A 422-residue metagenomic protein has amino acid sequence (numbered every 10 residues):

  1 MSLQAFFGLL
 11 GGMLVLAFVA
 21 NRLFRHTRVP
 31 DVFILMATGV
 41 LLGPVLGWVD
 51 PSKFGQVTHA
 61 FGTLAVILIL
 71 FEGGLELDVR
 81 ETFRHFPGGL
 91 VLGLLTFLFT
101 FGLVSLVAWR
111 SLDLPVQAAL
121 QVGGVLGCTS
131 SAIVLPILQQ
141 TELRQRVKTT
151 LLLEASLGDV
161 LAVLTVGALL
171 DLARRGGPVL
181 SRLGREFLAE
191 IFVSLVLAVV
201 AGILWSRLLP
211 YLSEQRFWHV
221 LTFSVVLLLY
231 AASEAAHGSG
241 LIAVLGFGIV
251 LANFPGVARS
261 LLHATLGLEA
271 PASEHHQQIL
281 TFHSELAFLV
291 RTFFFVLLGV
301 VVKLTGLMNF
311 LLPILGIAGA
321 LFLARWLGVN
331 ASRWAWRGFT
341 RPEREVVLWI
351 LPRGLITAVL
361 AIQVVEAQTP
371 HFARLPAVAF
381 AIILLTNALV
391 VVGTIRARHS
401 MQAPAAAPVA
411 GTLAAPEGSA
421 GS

Functional and structural regions predicted by a protein language model:
M1-S422: Transmembrane helical cores of multi-pass secondary ion antiporters/exchangers
